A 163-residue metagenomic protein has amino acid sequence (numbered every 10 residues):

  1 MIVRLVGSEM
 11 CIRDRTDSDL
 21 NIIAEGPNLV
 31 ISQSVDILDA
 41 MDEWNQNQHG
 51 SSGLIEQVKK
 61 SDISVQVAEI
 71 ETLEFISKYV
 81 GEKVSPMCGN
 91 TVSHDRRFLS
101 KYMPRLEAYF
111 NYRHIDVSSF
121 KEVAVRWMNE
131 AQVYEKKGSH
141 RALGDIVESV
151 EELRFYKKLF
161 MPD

Functional and structural regions predicted by a protein language model:
M1-G7, I12: Single conserved hydrophobic/aromatic residue that forms the stacking wall/gate of nucleotide- or nucleobase-binding
R15-L54, I70-D163: Metal-dependent phosphoesterase core characteristic of DEDDh/y 3'-5' exonuclease domains
Q57-L73: Ordered, amphipathic secondary-structure segments that act as subunit-interaction surfaces in large macromolecular
